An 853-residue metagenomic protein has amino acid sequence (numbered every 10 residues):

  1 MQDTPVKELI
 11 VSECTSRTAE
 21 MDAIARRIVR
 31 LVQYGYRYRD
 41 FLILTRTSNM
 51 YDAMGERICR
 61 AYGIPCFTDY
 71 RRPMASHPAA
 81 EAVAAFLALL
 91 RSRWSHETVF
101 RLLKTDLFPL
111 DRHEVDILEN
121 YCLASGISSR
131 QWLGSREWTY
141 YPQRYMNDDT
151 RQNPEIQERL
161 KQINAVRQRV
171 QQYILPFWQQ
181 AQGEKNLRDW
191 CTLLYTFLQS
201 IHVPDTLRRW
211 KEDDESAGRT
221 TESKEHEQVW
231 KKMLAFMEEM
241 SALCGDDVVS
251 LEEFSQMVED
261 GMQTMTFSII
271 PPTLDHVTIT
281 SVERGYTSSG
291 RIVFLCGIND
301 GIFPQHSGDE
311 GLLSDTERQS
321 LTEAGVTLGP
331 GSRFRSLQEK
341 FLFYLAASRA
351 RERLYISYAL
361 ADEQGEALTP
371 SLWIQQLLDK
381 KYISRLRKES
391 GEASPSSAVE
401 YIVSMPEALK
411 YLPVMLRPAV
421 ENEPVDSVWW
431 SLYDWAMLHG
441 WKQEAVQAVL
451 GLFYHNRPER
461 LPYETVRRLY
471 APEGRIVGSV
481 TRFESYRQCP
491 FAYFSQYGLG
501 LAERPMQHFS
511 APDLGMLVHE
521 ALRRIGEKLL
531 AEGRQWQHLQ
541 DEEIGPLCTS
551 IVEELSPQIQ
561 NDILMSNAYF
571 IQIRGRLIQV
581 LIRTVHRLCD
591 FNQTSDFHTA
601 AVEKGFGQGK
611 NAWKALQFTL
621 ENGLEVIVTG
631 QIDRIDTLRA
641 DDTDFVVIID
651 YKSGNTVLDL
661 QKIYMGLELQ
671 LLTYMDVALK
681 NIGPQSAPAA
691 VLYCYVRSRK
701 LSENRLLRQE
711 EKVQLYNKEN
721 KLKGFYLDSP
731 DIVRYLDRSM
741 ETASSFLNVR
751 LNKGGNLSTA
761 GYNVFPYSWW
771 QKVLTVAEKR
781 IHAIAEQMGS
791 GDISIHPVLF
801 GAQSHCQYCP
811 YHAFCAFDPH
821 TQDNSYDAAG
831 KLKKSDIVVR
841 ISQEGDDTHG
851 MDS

Functional and structural regions predicted by a protein language model:
M1-E532, T549, E553-D562, F570 (+4 more regions): Polyanion-engaging groove/track-forming segments
R39, T192-L193, H202-L207, Q364 (+1 more regions): RecB-family 4Fe-4S metal-dependent nuclease core
